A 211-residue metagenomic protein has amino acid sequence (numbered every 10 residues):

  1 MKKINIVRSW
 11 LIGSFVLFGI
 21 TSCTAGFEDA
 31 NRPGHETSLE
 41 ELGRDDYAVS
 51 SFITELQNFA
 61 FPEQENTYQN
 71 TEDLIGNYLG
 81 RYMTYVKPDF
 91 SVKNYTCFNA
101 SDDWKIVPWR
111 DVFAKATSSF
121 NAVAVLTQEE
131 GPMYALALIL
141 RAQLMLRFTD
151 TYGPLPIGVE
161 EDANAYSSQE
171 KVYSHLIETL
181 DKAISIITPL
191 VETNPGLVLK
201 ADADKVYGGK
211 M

Functional and structural regions predicted by a protein language model:
M1, C23-A25, L56, A142 (+1 more regions): Terminal processing/anchoring signals of secreted or surface-associated proteins and related intramolecular
M1-S22: Sec-dependent bacterial lipoprotein signal peptides
N5, E41, Y78, A135-L138: Short alpha-helical segments used as structural interaction elements across diverse proteins
V7, E72-I75, F148: Intrinsically disordered, low-complexity Ser/Thr/Pro-rich tracts
C23-G80: Membrane-proximal, proline-rich intrinsically disordered regions
F52, T84-P88: Transmembrane beta-strand segments of Gram-negative outer membrane beta-barrel proteins
Y78-M83, W104-I106: N-terminal carbohydrate-binding/catalytic regions of secreted carbohydrate-active enzymes
K87-M211: Structured, solvent-exposed acidic/aromatic patches
